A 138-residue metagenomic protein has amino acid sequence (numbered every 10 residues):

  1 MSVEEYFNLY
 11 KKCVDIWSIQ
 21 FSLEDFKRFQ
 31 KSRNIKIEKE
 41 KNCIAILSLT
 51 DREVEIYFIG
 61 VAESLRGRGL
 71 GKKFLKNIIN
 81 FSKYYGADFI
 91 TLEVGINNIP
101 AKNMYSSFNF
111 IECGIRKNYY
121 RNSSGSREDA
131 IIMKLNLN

Functional and structural regions predicted by a protein language model:
Y6-S64, K72-N77, F81, Y85 (+1 more regions): Acetyl-CoA-dependent GNAT
I56, I90-V94: Conserved hydrophobic beta-strand within the GNAT/NAT acetyltransferase core sheet that lines the active-site cleft
A62-R68, I96-N97: Active-site acidic-Proline motif in GNAT/NAT acetyltransferases
G71, L75, N97-A101, N118-S124: Short glycine/proline-centered loop/turn elements that form peptide/ligand docking sites
N77, M104-S107: Structural preference for long, well-ordered alpha-helical segments within the folded cores of structured domains
E93, S106, I111-S126: Conserved catalytic-core motifs of GNAT/GCN5-like acyltransferases
G125-N138: Terminal substrate-recognition subdomain of acyl/acetyltransferases
